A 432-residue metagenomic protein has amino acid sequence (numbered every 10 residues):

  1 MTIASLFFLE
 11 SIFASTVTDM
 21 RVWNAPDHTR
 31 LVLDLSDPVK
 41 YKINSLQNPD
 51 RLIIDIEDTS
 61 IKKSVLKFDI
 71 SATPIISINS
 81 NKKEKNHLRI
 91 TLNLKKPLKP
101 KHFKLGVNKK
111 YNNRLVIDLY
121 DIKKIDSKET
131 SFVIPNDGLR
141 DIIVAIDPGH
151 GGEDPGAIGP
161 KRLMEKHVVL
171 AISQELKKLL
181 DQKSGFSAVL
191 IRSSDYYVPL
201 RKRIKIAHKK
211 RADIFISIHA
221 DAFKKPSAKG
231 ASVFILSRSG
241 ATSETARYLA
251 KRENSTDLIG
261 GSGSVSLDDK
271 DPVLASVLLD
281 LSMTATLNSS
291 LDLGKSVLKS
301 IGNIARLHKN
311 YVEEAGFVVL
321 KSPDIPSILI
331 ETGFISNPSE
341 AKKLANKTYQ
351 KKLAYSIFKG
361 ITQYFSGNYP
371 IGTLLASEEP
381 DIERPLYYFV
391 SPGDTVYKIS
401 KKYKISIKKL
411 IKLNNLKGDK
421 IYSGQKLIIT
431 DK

Functional and structural regions predicted by a protein language model:
F13-V144, F389, K398-K401: Signal-peptide-cleaved, periplasmic/extracellular N-terminal interaction regions immediately downstream of the signal
R30-D34, R51-E57, S77-N81, R89-N93 (+12 more regions): Soluble periplasmic/extracytoplasmic beta-strand elements of cell-envelope proteins
Y41-I43, I54, I117, A275-L374 (+1 more regions): Active-site-adjacent mobile loop/cap segments within catalytic or ligand-binding domains
D126-D271, M283-K295, K408-I411: Catalytic-core regions of hydrolytic enzymes
E379-K408, Q425-K426: Primarily a LysM-type cell-wall glycan-binding module
